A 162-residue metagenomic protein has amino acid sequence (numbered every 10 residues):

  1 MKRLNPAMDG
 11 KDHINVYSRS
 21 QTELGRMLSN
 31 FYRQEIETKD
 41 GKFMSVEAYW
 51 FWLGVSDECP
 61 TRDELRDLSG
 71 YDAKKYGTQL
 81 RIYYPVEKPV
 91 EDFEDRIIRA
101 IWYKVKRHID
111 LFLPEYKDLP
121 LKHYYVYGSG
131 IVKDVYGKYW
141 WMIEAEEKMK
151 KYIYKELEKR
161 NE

Functional and structural regions predicted by a protein language model:
M1-E162: Charged, low-complexity intrinsically disordered segments
